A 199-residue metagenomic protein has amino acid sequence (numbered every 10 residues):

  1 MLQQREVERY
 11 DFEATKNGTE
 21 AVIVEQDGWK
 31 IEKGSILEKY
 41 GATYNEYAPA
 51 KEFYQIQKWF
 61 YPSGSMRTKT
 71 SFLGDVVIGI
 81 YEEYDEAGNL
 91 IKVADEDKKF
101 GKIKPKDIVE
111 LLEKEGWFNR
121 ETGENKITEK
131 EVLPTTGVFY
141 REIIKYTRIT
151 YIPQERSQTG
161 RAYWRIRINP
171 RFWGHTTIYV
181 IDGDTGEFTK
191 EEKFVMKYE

Functional and structural regions predicted by a protein language model:
M1-L73, I78-E83, N89-D97, K102-S157 (+3 more regions): Periodic aromatic/glycine/histidine/acidic cluster detector with a strong bias toward beta-strand repeat architectures
